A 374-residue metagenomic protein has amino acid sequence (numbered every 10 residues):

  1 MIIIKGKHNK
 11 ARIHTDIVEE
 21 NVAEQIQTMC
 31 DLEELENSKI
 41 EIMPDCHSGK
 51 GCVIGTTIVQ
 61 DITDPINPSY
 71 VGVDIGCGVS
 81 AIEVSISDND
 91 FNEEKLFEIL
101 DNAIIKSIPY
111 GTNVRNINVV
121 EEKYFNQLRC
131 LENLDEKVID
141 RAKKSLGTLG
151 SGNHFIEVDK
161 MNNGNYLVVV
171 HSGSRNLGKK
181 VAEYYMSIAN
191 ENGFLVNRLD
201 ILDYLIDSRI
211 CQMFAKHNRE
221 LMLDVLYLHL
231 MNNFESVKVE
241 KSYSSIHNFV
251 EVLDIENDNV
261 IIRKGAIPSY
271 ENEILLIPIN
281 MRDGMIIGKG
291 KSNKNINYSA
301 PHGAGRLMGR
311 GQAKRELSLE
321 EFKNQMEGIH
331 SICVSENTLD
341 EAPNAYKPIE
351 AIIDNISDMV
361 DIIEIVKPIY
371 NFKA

Functional and structural regions predicted by a protein language model:
I2-T28, L35-I42, S48-I58, T63-Y70 (+3 more regions): Domain-length cofactor-binding catalytic modules of enzymes
T63-S85: N-terminal cap/recognition module
V119-F125: Acidic, glycine-rich loop-and-strand cores that form catalytic or ligand-binding grooves in diverse globular domains
